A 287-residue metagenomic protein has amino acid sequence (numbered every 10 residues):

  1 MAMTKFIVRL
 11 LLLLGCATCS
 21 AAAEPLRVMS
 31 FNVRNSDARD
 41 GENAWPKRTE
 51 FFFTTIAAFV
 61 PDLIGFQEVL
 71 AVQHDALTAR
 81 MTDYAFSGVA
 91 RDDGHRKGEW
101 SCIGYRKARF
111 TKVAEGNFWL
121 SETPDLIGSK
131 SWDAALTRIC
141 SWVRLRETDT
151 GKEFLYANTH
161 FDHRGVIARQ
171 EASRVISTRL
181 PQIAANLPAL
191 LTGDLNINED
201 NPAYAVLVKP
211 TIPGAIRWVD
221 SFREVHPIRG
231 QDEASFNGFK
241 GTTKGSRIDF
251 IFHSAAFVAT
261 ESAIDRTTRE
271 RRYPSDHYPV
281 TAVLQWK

Functional and structural regions predicted by a protein language model:
T4-L13: Sec-dependent signal peptide recognition, specifically the positively charged N-region followed immediately by
L12-A21: Hydrophobic h-region of N-terminal signal peptides that target proteins for export in Gram-negative bacteria
A21-R80, D93-E99, R174, K287: N-terminal, active-site-proximal structural segment of metallo-dependent hydrolase catalytic domains
F31-V33, T159-F161, D194-L195, Y278: Active-site metal-binding loops of divalent metal-dependent hydrolases
N35-E42, F66, V113, V166 (+1 more regions): Short, solvent-exposed loop/turn elements at domain surfaces
L63-A157: Structured beta-strand-rich core segments of catalytic domains in phosphoester-bond hydrolases
G65-Q67, G88-V89, L190-D194, D220-R223: Active-site neighborhood of phospho(di)ester-bond hydrolases with catalytic His/Asp-centered motifs
R109, R144, I167, E171 (+2 more regions): Metal-dependent phosphoester-hydrolase catalytic domains
